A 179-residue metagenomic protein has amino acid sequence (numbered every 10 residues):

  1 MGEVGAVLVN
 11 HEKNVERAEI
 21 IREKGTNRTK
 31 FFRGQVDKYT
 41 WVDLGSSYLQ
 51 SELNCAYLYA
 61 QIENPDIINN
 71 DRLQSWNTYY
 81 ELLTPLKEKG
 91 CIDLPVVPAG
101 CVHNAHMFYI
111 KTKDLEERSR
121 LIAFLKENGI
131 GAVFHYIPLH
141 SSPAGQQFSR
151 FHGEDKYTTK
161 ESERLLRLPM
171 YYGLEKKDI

Functional and structural regions predicted by a protein language model:
G2-V7: Glycine-rich phosphate-binding loop of ATP-grasp-fold ATP-dependent ligases
N10-I179: PLP-dependent aminotransferase class I/II
